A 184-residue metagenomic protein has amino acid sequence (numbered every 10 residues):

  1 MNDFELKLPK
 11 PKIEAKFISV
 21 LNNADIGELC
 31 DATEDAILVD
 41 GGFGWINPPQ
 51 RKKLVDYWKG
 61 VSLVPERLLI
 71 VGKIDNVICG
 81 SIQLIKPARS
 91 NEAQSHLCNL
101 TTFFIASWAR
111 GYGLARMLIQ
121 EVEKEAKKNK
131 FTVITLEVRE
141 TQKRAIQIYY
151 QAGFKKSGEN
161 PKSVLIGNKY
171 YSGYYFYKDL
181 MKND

Functional and structural regions predicted by a protein language model:
M1-K12, I18, K169-D184: Terminal substrate-recognition subdomain of acyl/acetyltransferases
L8-P11, V20-W108, I119-E121, E125 (+1 more regions): Acetyl-CoA-dependent GNAT
A106-W108, Y112, E140-T141: Active-site acidic-Proline motif in GNAT/NAT acetyltransferases
L118, Q142-A145: Conserved short alpha-helix immediately C-terminal to the canonical SAM/SAH-binding motif I of Rossmann-like
I119, A126-E137: Conserved GNAT acetyl-CoA-binding A-motif
T135-V138, I146, Y150-S172: Conserved catalytic-core motifs of GNAT/GCN5-like acyltransferases
